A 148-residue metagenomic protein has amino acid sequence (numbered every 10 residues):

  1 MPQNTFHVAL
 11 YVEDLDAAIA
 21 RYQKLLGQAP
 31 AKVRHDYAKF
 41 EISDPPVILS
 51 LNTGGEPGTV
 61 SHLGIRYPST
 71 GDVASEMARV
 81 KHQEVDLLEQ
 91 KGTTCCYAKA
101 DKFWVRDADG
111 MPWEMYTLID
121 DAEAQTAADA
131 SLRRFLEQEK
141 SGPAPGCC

Functional and structural regions predicted by a protein language model:
M1-A17, P46, L63, I119-C148: N-terminal beta-strand motif that seeds the catalytic metal site of vicinal oxygen chelate
M1-P2, G55-P57: Short, flexible turn/loop "capping" segments at secondary-structure junctions
P2, A9-I48: Core segments of cupin and vicinal oxygen chelate
L15-D16, G64-P112, D120: Vicinal oxygen chelate
A29-R34, G92-T94, Y116-E123: Conserved catalytic-core motifs of GNAT/GCN5-like acyltransferases
R34-Y37, P57-T59, C96-D101: Short acidic/glycine-enriched loop/turn segments that link adjacent beta-strands
S43-I48, E56-G58, P68-V73: Short, charged/polar surface micro-motifs in flexible loops or helix N-caps
I48-N52, E114: Conserved beta-strand in the GNAT
